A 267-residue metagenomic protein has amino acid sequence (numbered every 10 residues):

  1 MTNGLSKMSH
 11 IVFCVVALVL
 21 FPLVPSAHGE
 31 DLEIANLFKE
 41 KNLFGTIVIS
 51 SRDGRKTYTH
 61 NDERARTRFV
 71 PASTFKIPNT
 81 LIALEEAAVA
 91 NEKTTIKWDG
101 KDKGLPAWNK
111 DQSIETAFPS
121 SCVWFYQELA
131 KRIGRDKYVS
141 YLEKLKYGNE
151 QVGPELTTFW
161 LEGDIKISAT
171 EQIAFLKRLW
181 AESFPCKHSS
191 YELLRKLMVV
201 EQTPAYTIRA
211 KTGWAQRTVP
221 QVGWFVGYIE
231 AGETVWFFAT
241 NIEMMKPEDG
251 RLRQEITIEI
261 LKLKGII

Functional and structural regions predicted by a protein language model:
M1-F13: Bacterial N-terminal signal peptides that target proteins for export
V12-P22: Bacterial N-terminal signal peptides
P25-V70: Beta-lactamase-like hydrolase cores
A27-L37, K41, R68, K131-D136 (+1 more regions): Structured C-terminal helix/loop/strand segments within mature extracytoplasmic catalytic/sensor domains
N61-R66, K110-D111, P119-Y126, G153-W160 (+2 more regions): Flexible glycine/proline-enriched surface loops and loop-helix/loop-strand junctions
R68-E92, A117, F238: Active-site SXXK
E85-K101, C186-Y191: Short, well-structured active-site flanking segments
P106, S113-I114, Y126-R178: Mid-domain, small-residue-enriched loop/turn segments at the edges of structured enzyme/sensor domains
